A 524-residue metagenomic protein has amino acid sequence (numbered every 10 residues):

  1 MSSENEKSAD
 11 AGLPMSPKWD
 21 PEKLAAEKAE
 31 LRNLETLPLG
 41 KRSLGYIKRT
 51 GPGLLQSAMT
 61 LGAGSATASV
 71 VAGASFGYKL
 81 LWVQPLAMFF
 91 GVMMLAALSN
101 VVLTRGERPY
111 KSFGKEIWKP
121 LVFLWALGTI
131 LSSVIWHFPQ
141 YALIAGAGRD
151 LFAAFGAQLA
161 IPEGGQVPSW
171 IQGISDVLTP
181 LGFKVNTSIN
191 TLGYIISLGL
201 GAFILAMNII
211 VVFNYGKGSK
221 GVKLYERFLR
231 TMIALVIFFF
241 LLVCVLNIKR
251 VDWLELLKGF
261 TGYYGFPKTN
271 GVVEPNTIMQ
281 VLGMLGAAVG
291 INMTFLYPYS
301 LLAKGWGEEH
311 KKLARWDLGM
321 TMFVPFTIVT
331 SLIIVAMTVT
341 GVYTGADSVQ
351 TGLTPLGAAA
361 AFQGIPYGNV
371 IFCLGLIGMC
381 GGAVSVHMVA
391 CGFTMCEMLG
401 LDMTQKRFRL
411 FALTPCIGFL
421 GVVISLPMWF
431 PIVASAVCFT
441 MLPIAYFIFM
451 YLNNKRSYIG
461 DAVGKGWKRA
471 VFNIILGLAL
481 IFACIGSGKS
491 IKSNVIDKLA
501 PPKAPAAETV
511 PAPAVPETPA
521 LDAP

Functional and structural regions predicted by a protein language model:
S2-T67, W306-E309, W316, M320: Membrane-interface "cap" regions at the ends of multi-pass membrane proteins
K28-E35, S69-G73, A96-L121, G146-E163 (+4 more regions): Flexible loop linkers connecting adjacent transmembrane helices in multi-pass alpha-helical membrane transporters
L39-R42, G77, T104-V134, D150-V167 (+4 more regions): Transmembrane-helix boundary/entry motifs in multi-pass membrane transporters
V71-A96, F113, K119-F123, S435: Extracellular loop-to-transmembrane helix junctions
Q84-L98, V236, L242, G286-V289 (+2 more regions): Selective recognition of specific alpha-helical transmembrane segments in multi-pass small-molecule
A126, A153-G216, A234-F239, M403-L420 (+1 more regions): Transmembrane alpha-helical segments of multi-pass small-molecule transport proteins
A202-L205, V212-N247, A434-L442, K468 (+1 more regions): Membrane-interface loop-to-helix entry segments
N208-V212, I233-T269, V281, A288-P298 (+2 more regions): Hydrophobic alpha-helical segments and their helix-loop junctions in multi-pass secondary transporters
